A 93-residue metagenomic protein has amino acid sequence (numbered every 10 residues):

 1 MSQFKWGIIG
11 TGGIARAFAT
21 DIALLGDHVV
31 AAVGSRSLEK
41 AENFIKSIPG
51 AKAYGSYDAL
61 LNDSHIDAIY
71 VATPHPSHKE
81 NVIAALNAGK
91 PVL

Functional and structural regions predicted by a protein language model:
M1-I48: N-terminal Rossmann-like dinucleotide-binding module
I48-L93: Beta-loop-alpha module in the N-terminal Rossmann-like domain of NAD(P)-dependent dehydrogenases, especially those
